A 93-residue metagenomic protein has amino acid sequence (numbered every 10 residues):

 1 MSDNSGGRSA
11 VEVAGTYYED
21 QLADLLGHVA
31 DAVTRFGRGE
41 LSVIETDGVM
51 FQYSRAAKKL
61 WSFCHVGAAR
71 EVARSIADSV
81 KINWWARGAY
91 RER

Functional and structural regions predicted by a protein language model:
M1-R93: Acidic, Ser/Pro/Thr-rich low-complexity regulatory regions and the short amphipathic helical interaction modules they
